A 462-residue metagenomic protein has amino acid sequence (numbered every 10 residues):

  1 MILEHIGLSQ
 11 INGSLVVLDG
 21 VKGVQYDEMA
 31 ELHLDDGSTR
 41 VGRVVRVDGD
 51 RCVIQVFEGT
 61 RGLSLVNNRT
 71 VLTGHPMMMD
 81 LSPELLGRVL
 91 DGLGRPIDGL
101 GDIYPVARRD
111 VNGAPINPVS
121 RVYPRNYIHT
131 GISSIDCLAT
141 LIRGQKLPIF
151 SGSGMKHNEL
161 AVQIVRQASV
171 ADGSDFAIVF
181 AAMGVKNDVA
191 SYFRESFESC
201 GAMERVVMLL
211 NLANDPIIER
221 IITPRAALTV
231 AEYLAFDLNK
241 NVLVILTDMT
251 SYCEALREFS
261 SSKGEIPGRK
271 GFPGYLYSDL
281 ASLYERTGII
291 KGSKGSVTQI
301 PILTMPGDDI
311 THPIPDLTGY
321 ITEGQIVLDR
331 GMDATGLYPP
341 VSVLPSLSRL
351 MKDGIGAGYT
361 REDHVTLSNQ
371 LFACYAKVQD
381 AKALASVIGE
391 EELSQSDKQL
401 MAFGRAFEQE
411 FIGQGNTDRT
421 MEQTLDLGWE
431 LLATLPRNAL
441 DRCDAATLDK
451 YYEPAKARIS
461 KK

Functional and structural regions predicted by a protein language model:
M1-R88, L93, I97: N-terminal accessory targeting/assembly segments
G13, G37-T39, G49, V106 (+3 more regions): A generic structural motif
G13, G49, G94, I116 (+3 more regions): Residues that form or immediately flank small-molecule/cofactor binding pockets and catalytic motifs
V17-V21, M79-P83, D102, S151 (+2 more regions): Ordered, soluble secondary-structure elements with a strong preference for glycine-centered loop motifs and nearby
S38-G42, M77-L81, R95-D102, V119-R125 (+5 more regions): Active-site phosphate-binding and catalytic loops of NTP-dependent enzymes
N68-T70, M77, E84, P96-Q145 (+3 more regions): P-loop NTPase nucleotide-binding/switch module
C137-K461: P-loop NTPase catalytic core
